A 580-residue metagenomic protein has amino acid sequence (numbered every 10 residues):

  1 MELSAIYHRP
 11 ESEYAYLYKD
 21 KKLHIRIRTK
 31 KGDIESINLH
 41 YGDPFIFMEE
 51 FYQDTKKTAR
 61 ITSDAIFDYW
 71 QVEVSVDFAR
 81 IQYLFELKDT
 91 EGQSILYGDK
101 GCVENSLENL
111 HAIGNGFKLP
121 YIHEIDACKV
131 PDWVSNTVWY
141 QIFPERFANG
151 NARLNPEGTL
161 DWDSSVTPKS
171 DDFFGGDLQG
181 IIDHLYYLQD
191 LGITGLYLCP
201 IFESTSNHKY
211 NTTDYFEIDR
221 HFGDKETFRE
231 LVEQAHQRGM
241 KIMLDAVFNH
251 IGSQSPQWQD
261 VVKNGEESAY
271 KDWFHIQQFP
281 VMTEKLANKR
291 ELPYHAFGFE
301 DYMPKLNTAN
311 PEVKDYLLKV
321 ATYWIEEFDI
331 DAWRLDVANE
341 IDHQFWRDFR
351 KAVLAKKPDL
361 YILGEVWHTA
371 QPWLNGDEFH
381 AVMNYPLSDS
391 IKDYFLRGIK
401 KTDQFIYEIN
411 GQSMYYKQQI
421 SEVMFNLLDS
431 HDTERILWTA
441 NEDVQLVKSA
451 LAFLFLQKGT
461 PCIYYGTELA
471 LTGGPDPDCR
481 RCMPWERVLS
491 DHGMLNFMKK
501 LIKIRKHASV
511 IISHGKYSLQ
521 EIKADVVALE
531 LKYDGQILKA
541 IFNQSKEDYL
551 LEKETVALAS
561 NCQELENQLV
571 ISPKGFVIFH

Functional and structural regions predicted by a protein language model:
M1-D33, E108-D132: Non-catalytic, glycine-rich low-complexity segments
H24-R26, S518-K553: Carbohydrate-binding surface patches
T29-K31, I81, L565-H580: C-terminal beta-strand-rich structural cap/linker in extracellular carbohydrate-active enzymes
K30-A79, K88-N105: Aromatic-rich carbohydrate-binding modules that target alpha-glucans
V138-Y140, L196-L198, I242-L244, W333 (+4 more regions): Hydrophobic faces of well-ordered beta-strands that scaffold small-molecule active sites in alpha/beta enzyme cores
W139, F143-T194, I201-T322, E326-E327 (+2 more regions): Substrate-binding/active-site clefts of carbohydrate-active enzymes
E145, E157, N375-A381, E422-D429 (+2 more regions): Aromatic/acidic polysaccharide-binding cleft in carbohydrate-active enzymes
V232-M240, H250, S255-E266, E326 (+2 more regions): Active-site-proximal helices and loops of the catalytic beta/alpha 8
